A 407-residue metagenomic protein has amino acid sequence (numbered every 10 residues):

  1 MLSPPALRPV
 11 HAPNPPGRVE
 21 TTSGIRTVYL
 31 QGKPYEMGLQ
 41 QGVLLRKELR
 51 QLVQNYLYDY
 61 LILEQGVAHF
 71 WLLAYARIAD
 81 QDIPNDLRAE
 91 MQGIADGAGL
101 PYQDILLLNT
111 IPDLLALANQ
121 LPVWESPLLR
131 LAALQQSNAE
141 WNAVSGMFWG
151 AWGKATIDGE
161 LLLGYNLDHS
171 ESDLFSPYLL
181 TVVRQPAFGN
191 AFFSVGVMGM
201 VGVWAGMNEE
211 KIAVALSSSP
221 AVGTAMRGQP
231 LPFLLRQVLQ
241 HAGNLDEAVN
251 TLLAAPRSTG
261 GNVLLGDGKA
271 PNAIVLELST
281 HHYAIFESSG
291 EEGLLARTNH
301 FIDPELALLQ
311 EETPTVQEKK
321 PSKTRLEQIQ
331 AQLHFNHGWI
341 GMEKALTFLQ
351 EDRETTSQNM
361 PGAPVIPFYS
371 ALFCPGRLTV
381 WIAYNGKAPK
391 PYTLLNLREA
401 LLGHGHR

Functional and structural regions predicted by a protein language model:
L2-A139, A143-S145, L239-Y283, S288-R407: C-terminus-biased signal that marks the final domain/tail of proteins
D113-F233, F368-A371, V380-I382: Internal mixed beta-strand/loop scaffold within catalytic domains of large alpha/beta enzymes
R236: Short active-site oxyanion
